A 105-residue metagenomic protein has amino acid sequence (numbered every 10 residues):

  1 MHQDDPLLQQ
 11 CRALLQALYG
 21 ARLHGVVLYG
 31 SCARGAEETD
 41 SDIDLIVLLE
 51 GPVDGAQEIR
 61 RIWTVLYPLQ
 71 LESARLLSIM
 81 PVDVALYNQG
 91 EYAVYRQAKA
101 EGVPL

Functional and structural regions predicted by a protein language model:
M1-H24, A33-T39, E50-L105: Catalytic core of pol beta-like nucleotidyltransferases
D44-L48: Short beta-strand->loop micro-motif that forms the acidic, two-metal-ion catalytic signature in nucleotide-processing
